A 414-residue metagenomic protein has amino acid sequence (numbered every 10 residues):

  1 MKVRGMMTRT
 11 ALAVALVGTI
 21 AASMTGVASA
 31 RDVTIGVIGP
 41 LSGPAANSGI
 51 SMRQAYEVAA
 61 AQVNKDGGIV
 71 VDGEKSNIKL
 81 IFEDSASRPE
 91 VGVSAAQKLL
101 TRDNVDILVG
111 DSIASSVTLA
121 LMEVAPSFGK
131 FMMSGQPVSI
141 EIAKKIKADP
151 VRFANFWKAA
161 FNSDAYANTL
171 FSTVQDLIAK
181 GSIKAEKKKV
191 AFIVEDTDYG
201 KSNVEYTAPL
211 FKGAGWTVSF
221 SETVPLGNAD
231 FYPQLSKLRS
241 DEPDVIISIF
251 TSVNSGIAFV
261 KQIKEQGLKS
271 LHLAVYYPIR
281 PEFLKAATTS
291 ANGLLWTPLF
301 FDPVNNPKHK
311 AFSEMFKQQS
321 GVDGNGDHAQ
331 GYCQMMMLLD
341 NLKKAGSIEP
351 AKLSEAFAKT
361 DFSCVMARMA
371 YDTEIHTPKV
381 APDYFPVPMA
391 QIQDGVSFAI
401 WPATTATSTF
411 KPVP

Functional and structural regions predicted by a protein language model:
K2-V14: Bacterial N-terminal signal peptides that target proteins for export
V17-A28: C-terminal segment of classical bacterial N-terminal signal peptides
R31-V33, Q54-L80, K180, G215: Signal peptide-proximal N-terminal region of secreted/periplasmic/extracellular or secretory-lumen proteins
G36-E57, E83-P89, S112-A114, I193-S202 (+3 more regions): Extracytoplasmic "Venus flytrap"
N47-Q54, I69-K147, A159, V224-F231 (+1 more regions): Beta-alpha junction/loop-to-helix N-cap segments that form part of ligand/metal-binding clefts
V105-S219, L271-L295: Extracytoplasmic ligand/sensor domains, especially the bilobed periplasmic-binding protein
S139, A160-S163, V260-Y332, K343 (+2 more regions): Extracellular/periplasmic periplasmic-binding protein-like sensory domains
Q318-H328, L339-A399: Segments of small-molecule ligand-sensing domains
